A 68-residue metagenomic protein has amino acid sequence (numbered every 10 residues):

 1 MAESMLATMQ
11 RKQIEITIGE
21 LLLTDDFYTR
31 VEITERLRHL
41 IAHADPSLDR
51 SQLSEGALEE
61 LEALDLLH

Functional and structural regions predicted by a protein language model:
M1-E32: N-terminal acidic leader/helix
T8, T17-E20, R36-L40, G56 (+1 more regions): Charge-rich, solvent-exposed alpha-helical interaction surfaces
V31-S51: Acidic, low-complexity, intrinsically disordered interaction modules
P46-H68: Short, charged early-sequence alpha-helical segments and their helix-coil boundaries
